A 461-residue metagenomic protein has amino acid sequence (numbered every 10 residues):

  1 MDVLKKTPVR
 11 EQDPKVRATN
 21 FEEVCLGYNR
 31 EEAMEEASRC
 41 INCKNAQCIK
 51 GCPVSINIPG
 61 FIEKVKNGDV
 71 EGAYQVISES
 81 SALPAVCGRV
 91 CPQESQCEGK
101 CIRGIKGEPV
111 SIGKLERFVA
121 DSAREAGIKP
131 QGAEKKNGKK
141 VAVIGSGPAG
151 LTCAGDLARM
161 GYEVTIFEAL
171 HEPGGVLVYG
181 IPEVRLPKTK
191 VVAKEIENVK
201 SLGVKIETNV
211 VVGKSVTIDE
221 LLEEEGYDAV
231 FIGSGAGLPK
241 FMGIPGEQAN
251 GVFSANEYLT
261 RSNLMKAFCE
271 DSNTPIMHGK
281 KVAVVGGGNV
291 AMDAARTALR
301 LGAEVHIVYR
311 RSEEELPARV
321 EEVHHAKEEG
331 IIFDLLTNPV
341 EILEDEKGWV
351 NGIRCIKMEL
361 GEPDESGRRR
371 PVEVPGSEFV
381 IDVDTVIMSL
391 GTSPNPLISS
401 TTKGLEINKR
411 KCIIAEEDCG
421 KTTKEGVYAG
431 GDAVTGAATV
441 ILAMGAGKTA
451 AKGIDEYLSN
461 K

Functional and structural regions predicted by a protein language model:
R17-E36, N57-R89, K106-E134, S262-N263: Ferredoxin-type iron-sulfur electron-transfer modules in oxidoreductases and energy-metabolism complexes
N42-N67, V86-V119, T165, E172 (+1 more regions): Iron-sulfur cluster-binding cysteine motifs and their immediate structural context in ferredoxin-like electron-transfer
G72, K135-K136, K140-I144, I196-I244 (+4 more regions): Feature captures the FAD/FMN-dependent oxidoreductase FAD-binding
V119-K135, V192-K214, P239-L301, N408-D418 (+1 more regions): Glycine-rich dinucleotide-binding loop and its adjacent helix/turn
K140-T165, A291-L299: N-terminal Rossmann-like FAD-binding beta1-loop-alpha1 element of flavoenzymes
E163-I166, L170-S201, I206-E207, A295-E341: Rossmann-like dinucleotide-binding cores of NAD(P)H-dependent redox enzymes
Q248-G279, P363-A437: FAD-site-proximal beta/loop scaffold in flavoenzymes
A433-N460: A conserved FAD-binding loop/helix module that cradles the flavin
